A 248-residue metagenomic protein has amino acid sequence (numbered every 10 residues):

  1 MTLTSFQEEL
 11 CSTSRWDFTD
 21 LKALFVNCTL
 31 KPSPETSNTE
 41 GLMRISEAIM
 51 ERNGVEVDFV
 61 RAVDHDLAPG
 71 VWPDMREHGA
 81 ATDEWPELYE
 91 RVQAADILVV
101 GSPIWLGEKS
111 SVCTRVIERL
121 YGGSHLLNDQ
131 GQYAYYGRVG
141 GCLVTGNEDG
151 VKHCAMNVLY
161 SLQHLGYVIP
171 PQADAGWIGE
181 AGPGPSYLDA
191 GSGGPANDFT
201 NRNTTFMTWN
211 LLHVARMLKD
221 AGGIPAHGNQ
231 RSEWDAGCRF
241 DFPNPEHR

Functional and structural regions predicted by a protein language model:
M1-Q130, G194, D198-R248: N-terminal beta1-alpha1-beta2 submodule of the flavodoxin-like/Rossmannoid cofactor-binding fold
S37, D129-P183, F199-N203: Short, glycine-/small-residue-rich phosphate/pyrophosphate-handling segment
E180-G194: Short helix/strand-capping connector loops at secondary-structure junctions
